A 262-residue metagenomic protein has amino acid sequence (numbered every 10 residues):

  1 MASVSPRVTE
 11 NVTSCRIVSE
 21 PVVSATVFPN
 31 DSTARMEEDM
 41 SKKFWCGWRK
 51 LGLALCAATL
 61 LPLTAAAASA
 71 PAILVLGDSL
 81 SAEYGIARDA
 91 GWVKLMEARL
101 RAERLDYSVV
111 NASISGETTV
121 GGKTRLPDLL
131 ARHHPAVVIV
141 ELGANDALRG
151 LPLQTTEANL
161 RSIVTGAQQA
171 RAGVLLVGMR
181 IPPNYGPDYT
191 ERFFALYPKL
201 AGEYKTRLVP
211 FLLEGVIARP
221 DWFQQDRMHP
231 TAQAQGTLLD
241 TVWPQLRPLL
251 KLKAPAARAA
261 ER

Functional and structural regions predicted by a protein language model:
S3-R7, S14-S19, S24, S32-R35: Low-acidity, Ser/Thr- and Arg-rich intrinsically disordered low-complexity segments
K42, G77-D78, Q233: Membrane-interface segments of envelope glycosyltransferases acting on lipid-linked substrates or membrane lipids
G52-P62: Bacterial N-terminal signal peptides
A67-S115, R125-H134: Serine-esterase "nucleophile elbow" of acetyl-processing enzymes
A98, L105, G121-R262: Alpha-helical cap/lid subdomain in secreted, periplasmic, or secretory-pathway luminal O-acyl-processing enzymes
